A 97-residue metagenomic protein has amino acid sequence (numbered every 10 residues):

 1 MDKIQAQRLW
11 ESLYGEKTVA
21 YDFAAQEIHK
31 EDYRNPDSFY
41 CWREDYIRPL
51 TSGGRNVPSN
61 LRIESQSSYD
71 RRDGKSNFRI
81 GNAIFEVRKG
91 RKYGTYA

Functional and structural regions predicted by a protein language model:
M1-R34: Short, charged surface segments at domain edges that flank catalytic/cofactor-binding sites
D22-A25, G53-G54, G90: Glycine-centered flexibility motif
Q26, P49, D70: Short Cys/His-rich local motifs and their 1-3 flanking residues in nucleic-acid-associated proteins and small
H29-I63: Histidine-centered nuclease catalytic patch
P58-K89: Short Cys/His-centered divalent metal-binding micro-motifs
R88-A97: Protruding loop/beta-arch "assembly-hinge" segments enriched in small, turn-prone residues
